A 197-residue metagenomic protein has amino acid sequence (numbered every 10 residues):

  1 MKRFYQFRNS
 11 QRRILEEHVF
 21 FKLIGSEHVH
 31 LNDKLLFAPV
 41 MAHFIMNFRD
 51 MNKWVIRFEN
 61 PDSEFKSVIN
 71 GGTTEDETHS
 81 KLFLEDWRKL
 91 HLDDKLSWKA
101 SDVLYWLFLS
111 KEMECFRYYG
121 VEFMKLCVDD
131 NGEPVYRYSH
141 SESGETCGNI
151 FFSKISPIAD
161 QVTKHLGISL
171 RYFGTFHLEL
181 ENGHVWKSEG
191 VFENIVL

Functional and structural regions predicted by a protein language model:
M1-L197: Non-heme di-metal
